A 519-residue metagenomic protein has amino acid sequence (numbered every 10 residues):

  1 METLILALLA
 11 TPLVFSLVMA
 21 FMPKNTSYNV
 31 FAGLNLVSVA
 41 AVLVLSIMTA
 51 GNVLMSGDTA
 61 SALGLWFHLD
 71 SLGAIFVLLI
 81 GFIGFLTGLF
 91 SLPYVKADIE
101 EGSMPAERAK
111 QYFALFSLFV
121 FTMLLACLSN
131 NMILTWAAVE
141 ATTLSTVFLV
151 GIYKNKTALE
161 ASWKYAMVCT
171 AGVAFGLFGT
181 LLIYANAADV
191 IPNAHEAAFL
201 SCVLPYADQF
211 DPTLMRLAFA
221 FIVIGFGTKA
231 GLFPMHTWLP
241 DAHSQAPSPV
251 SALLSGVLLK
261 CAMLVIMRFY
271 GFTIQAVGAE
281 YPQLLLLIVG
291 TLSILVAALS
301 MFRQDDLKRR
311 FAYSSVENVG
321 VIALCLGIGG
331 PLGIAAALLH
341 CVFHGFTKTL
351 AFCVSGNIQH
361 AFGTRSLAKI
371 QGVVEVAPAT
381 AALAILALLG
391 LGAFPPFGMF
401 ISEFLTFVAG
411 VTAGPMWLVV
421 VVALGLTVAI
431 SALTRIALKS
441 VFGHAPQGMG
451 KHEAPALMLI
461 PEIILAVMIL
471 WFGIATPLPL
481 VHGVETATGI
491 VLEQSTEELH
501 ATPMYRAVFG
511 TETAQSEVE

Functional and structural regions predicted by a protein language model:
M1-A7, V14-A114, G489-I490, E512: Transmembrane helix-loop-helix hairpins at membrane boundaries of multipass inner-membrane proteins
M1-I5, Y28-L34, L63-G73, P105-F113 (+6 more regions): Membrane-interface helix-boundary signature
S27-V39, E160-G172, A377-A381, A456-I464: Alpha-helical transmembrane segments and their helix-start/interface "positive-inside/aromatic belt" motifs in integral
L43-V53, L177-A185, F394, F472 (+1 more regions): C-terminal TM-helix exit segments that contain a strictly Trp-centered aromatic cap at the helix terminus
L86-K96, V120-I133, S145-K439: Hydrophobic transmembrane alpha-helices and their helix-loop junctions in integral membrane proteins
K110-F113, L253-K260, M458-E462: Select subsegments of transmembrane alpha-helices in polytopic membrane proteins, especially boundary-proximal
E140: Short phosphate-coordinating micro-motif centered on Lys-Gly-acidic
D189, N193-A197, A246, A377-A379 (+1 more regions): Cytoplasmic/organellar membrane-interface segments at the starts of transmembrane helices in multi-pass inner-membrane
